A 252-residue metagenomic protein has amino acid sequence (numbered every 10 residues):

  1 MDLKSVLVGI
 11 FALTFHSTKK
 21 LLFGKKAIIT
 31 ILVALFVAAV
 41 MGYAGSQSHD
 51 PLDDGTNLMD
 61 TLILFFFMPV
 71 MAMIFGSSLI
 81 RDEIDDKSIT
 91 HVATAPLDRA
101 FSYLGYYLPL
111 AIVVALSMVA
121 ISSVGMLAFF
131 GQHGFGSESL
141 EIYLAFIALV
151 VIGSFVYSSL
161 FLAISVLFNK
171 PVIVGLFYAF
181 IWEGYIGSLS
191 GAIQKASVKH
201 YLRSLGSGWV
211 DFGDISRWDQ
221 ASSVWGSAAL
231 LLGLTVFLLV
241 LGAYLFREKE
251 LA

Functional and structural regions predicted by a protein language model:
M1-I29: Aromatic- and glycine-rich beta-strand/loop motifs that create alpha-glucan
L3, L35-S78, Y103-L167, P171-V172 (+3 more regions): Secretory targeting signals
V8-A12, S190-I215: Short hydrophobic, aromatic-rich alpha-helical segments embedded in or entering the lipid bilayer of multi-pass
T14, S78-A111: Helix-loop-helix units of permease transmembrane domains in multi-pass membrane transporters, especially ABC
K20, D82, A95, M126-F130 (+2 more regions): Transmembrane helix-loop junction
A27-L32, F168-G187: Pore- or pathway-lining transmembrane helices of multi-pass membrane proteins that form conduits for solutes/ions
G213-A252: Alpha-helical transmembrane segments of multi-pass membrane transporters/translocases
